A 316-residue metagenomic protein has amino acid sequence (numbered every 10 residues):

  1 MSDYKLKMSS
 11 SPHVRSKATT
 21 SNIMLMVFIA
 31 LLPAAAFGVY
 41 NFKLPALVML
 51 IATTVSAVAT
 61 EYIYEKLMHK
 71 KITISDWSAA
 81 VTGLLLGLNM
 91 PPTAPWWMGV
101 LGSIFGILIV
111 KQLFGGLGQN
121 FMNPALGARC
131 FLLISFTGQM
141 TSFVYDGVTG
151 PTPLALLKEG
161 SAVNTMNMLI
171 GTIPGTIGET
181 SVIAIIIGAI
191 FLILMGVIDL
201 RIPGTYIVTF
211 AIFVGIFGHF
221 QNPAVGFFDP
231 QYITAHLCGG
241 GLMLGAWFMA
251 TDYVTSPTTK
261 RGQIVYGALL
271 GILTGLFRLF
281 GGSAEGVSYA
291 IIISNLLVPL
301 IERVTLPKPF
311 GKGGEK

Functional and structural regions predicted by a protein language model:
M1-L25, F277-K316: Cytosolic-side transmembrane-helix boundaries in multi-pass membrane proteins
M1-V58: N-terminal signal-anchor module of multipass membrane proteins
S11, A59-K71, I107-Q119, N123 (+2 more regions): C-terminal ends of transmembrane helices
K43-S56, T93-G102, M168, T172-V182 (+1 more regions): Structural signature of hydrophobic alpha-helical transmembrane segments
I72-T82, M98-I104, Q119-R129, L200-V208 (+2 more regions): Cytoplasmic-side transmembrane-helix entry/capping segments in multi-pass membrane proteins
S78-T149: A generic, well-ordered mixed alpha/beta core segment in the N-terminal half of proteins
G118-I186: Long hydrophobic alpha-helical segments that form multi-pass transmembrane helix bundles in integral membrane proteins
F121, A125, T234-L242, Q263 (+1 more regions): Loop-to-transmembrane alpha-helix initiation sites
